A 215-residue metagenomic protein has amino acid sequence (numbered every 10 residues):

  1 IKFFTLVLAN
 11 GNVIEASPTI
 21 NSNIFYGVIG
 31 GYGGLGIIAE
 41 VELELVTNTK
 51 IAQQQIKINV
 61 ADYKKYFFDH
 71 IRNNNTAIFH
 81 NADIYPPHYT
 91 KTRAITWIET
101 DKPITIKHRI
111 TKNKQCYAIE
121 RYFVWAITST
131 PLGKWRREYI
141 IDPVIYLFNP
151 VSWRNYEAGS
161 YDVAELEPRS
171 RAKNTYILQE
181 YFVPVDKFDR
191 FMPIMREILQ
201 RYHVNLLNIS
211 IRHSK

Functional and structural regions predicted by a protein language model:
I1-K215: Noncatalytic alpha-helical scaffold of FAD-dependent oxidoreductases
